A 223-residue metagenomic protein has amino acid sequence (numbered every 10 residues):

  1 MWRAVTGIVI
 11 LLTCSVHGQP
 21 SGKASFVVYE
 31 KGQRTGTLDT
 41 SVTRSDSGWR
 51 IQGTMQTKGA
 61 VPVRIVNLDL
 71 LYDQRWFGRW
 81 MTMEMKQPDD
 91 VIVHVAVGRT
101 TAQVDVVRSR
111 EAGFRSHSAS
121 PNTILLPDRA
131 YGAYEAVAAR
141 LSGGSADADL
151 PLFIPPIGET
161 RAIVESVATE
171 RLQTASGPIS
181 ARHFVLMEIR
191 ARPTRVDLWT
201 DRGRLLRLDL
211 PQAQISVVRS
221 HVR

Functional and structural regions predicted by a protein language model:
V5-C14: Bacterial N-terminal signal peptides
V9-I10, T123-I124, L150: Intrinsic-disorder/low-complexity peptide segments enriched for small residues
I10, S118-S120, S166: A generic, residue-level signal for flexible/boundary positions that often mark functional hotspots
Q19-S116, A136-R223: Acidic, serine/threonine-rich low-complexity disordered tracts
S109-Y131: Surface-exposed beta-loop interaction hotspot
